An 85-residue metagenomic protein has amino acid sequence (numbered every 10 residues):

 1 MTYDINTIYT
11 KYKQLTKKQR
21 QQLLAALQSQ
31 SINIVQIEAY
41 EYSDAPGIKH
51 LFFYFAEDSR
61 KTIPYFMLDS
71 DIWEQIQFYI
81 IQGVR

Functional and structural regions predicted by a protein language model:
M1-Y3, Q82-R85: Short intrinsically disordered terminal tails
T2-L27: Negatively charged, low-complexity tracts enriched in Asp/Glu with abundant Ser/Thr
R20, V35, V84-R85: Residue-level signal for secondary-structure boundary elements
A26-Y79: Acidic, low-complexity, intrinsically disordered interaction modules
